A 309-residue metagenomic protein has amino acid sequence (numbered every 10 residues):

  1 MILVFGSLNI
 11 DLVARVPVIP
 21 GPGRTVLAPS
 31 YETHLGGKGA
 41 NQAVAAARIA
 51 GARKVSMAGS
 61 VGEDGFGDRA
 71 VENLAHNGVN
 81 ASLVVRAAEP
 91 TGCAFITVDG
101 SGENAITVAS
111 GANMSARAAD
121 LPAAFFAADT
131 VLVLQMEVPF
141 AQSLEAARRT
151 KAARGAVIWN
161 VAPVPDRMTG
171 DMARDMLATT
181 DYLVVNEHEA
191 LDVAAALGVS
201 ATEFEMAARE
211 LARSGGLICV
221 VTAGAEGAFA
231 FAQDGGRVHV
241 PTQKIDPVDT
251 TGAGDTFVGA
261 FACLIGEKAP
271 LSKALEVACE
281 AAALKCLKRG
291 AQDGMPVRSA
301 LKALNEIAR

Functional and structural regions predicted by a protein language model:
M1-S60, G65-H76, P247-V248: Glycine-rich phosphate/adenosyl-contacting loop at the front of the ribokinase-like
I2, A196, S200-R309: Conserved phosphate-binding/catalytic region of the ribokinase-like
V44, C93-T97, A105-I106, G227-F231: Short beta-strand scaffold segments in enzyme catalytic cores
G65-N77, I96-V98, G102, D120: Active-site-proximal loop->helix
N73-A88: A glycine-rich helix N-cap at a beta->alpha junction
V84-R86, I96-M136: Conserved phosphate-binding/catalytic loop of the ribokinase/pfkB sugar-kinase fold
T130-M206, E226-A228: Conserved beta-alpha-beta core of the PfkB/ribokinase-like small-molecule kinase fold
